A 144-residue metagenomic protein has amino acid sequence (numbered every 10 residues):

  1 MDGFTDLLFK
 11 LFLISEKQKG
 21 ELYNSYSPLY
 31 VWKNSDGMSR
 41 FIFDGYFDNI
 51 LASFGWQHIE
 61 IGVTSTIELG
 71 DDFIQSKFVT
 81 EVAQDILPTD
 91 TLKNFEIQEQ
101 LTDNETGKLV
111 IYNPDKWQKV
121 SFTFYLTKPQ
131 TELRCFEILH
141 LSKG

Functional and structural regions predicted by a protein language model:
M1-F9, L13-G20, G37-F41, W56-G144: Short S/T/G/P-rich N-terminal loop/turn motif that feeds into the first structured element of a domain
L11-F12, N24-Y30: Short beta-strand segments
S27-I59: Acidic (E/D-rich), amphipathic helical modules within compact regulatory domains
